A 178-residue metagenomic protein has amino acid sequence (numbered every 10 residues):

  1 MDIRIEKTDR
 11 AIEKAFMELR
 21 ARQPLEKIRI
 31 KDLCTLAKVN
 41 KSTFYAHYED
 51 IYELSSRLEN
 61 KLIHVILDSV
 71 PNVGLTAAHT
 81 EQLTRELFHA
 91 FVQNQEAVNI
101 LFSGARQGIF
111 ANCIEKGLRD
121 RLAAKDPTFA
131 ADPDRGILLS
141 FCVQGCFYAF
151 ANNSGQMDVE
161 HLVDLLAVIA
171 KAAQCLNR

Functional and structural regions predicted by a protein language model:
M1-L19, Q23: Basic, helix-initiating cap at the start of DNA-binding domains
A15, H47, R57: Residues in the recognition helix of alpha-helical DNA-binding motifs
L19-E53: Helix-turn-helix
R20-Q23, D134, G155: Cytosolic nucleotide-binding catalytic cores of signal-transduction proteins
R29-I30, L58-V70: Short, basic, alpha-helical segments at the C-terminal edge of helix-turn-helix-like DNA-binding modules
V70-A97: Hydrophobic alpha-helical connector segments
A105-Q144: Amphipathic alpha-helical packing segments from all-alpha helical-bundle domains
N152-R178: C-terminal peripheral helix-coil segments that are non-catalytic and often amphipathic
